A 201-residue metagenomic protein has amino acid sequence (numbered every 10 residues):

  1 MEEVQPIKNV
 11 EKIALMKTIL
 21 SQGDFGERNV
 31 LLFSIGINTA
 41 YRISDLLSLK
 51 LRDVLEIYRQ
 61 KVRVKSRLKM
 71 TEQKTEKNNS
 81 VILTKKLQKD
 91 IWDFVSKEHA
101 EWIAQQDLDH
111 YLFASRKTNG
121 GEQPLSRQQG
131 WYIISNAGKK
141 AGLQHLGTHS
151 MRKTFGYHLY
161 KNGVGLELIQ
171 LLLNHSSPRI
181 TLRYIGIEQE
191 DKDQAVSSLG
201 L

Functional and structural regions predicted by a protein language model:
Q5, Q73-D93, D109-I134: C-terminal catalytic core of Y-nucleophile DNA break-rejoin enzymes
V10-T39, I43: Basic, Lys/Arg- and aromatic-enriched nucleic-acid-binding interface segment
I13, N29-V30, R127, W131 (+1 more regions): Short, leucine-enriched amphipathic alpha-helices that occur as contiguous helical runs
L15, G186-L201: DNA/chromatin major-groove-contacting recognition/catalytic segments
Q22-F25, W131-L171: Short, basic (Lys/Arg/His-rich) helix/loop patches that form interaction surfaces in the mid-to-C-terminal regions
L32, S44-L49, I169: Alpha-helix N-cap/helix-start motif at helix boundaries, enriched for small hydrophobics
S48-K85: Conserved tyrosine-mediated DNA breakage-rejoining catalytic core shared by Y-recombinases
V54-E56, Q144, G165-I185, E190: Short, polar N-cap/turn motifs at the start of nucleic acid-interacting alpha helices
